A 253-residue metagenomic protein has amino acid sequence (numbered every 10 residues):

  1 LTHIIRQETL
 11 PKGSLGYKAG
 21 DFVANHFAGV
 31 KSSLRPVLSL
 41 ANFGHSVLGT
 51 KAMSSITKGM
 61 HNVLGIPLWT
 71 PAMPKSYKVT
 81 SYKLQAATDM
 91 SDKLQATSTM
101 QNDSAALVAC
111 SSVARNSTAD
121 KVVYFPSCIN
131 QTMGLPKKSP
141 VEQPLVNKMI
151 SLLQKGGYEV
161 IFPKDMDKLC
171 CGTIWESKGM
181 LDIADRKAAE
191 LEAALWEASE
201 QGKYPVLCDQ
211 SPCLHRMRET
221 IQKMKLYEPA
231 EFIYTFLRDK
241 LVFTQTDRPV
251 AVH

Functional and structural regions predicted by a protein language model:
T2-H253: Iron-sulfur cluster-binding electron-transfer modules in prokaryotic oxidoreductases
